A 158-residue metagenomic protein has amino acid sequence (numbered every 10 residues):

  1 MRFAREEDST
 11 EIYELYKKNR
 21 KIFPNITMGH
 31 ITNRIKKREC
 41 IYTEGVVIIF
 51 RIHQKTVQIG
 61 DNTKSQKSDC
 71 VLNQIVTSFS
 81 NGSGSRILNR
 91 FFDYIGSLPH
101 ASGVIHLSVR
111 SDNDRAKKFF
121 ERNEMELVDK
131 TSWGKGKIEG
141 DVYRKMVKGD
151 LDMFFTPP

Functional and structural regions predicted by a protein language model:
M1-E7, G149-P158: Conserved N-terminal entry element of GNAT/NAT acetyltransferase domains
M1-I26: Short amphipathic alpha-helix that is part of the acyltransferase structural core
R20-Y42: Active-site rim helix/loop that mediates acceptor-substrate recognition in acyltransferases
I48-V71, F79, G134-I138: Conserved acyl-donor/pantetheine-binding loop and adjacent beta-alpha core of acyl/acetyltransferases and related
T77, N81-G96, K118-R122: Conserved acetyl-CoA-binding loop-helix of GNAT-fold acetyltransferases
T77-F79, H106-K117, W133-E139: Conserved beta-strand-loop-alpha-helix junction that forms the acyl-donor binding cleft
I95-S111: Conserved GNAT acetyl-CoA-binding A-motif
F120-K130: Conserved acetyl-CoA-binding loop of GNAT-fold acetyltransferases
